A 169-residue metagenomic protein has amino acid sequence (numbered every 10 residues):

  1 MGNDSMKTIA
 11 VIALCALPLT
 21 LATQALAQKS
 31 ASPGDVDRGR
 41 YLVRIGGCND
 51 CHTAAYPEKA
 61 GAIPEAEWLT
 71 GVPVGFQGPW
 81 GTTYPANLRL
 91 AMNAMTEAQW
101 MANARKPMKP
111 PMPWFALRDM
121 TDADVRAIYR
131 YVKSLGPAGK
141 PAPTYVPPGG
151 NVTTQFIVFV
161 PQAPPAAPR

Functional and structural regions predicted by a protein language model:
G2-A13: Bacterial N-terminal signal peptides that target proteins for export
V11-L21: Bacterial N-terminal signal peptides
L21-A27: Sec/Tat signal peptide C-region and signal peptidase I cleavage site
A31-G34, I45, T53-T83, W114-R169: Flexible coil segments in periplasmic/lumen-exposed cytochrome c-class electron-transfer proteins
D37-Y41, N49, A86, A98 (+3 more regions): Solvent-exposed, polar/charged alpha-helical surfaces in well-ordered, non-transmembrane soluble domains, broadly
G81-T96: Peptidoglycan-targeting cell-wall enzymes and recognition modules
R89-N93, A102-A104, W114-A116: A structural feature that tracks compact, well-ordered secondary-structure segments with a strong bias toward
